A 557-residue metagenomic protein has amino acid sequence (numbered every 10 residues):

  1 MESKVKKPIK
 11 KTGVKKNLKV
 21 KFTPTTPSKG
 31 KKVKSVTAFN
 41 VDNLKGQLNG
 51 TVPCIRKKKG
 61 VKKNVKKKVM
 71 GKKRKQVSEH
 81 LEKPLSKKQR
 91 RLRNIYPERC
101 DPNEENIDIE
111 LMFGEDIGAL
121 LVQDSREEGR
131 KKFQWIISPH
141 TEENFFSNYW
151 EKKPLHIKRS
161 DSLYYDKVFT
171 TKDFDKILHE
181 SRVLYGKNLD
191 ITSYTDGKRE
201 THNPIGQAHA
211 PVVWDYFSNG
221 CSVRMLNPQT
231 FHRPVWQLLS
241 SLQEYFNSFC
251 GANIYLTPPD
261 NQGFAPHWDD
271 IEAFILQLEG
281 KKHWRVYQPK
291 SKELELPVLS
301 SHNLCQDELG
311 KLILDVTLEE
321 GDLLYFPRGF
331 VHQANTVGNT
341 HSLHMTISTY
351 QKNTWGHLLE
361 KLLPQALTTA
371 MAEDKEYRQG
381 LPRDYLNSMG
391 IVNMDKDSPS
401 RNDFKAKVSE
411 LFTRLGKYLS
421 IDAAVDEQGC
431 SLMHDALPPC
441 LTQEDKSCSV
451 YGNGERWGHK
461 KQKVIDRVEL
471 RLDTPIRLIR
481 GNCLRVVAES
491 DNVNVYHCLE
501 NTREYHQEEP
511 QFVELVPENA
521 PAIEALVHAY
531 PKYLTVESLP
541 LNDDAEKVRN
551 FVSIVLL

Functional and structural regions predicted by a protein language model:
E2, P8-G13, D108-H140, F146-N148 (+3 more regions): Active-site region of the double-stranded beta-helix
E2-W135, Y149-E151, L304-T317, Q333-L557: Fe(II)/2-oxoglutarate
P154: Short hydrophobic/aromatic beta-strand or adjacent loop that forms the aromatic wall/cage of a ligand/substrate-binding
Y325: Conserved beta-strand-loop-short alpha-helix elements that form and flank the Mn2+/Mg2+-coordinating active site
